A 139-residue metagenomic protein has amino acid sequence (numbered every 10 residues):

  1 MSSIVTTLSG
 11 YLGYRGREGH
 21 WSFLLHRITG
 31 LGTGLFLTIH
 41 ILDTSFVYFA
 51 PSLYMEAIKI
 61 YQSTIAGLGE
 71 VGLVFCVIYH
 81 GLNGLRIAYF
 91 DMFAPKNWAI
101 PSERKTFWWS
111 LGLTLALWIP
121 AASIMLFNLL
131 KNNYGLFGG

Functional and structural regions predicted by a protein language model:
M1-G139: Membrane-embedded alpha-helical bundles that constitute the cytochrome b-like, heme-associated redox core of multi-pass
